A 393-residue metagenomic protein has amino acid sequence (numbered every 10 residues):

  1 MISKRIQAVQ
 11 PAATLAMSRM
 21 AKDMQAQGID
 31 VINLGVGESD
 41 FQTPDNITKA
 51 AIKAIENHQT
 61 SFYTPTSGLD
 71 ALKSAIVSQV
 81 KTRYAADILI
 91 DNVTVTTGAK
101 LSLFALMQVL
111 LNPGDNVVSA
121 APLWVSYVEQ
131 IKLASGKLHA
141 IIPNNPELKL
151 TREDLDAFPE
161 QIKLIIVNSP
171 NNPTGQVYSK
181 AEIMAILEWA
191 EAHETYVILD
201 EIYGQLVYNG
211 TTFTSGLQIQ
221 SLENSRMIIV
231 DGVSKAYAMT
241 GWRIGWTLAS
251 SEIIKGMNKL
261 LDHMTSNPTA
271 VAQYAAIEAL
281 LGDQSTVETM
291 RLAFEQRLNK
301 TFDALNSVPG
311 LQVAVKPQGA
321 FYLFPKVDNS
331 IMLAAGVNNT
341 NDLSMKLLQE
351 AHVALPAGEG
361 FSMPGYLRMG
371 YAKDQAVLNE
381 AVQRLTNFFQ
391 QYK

Functional and structural regions predicted by a protein language model:
I2-T97, A105, A279-G282, Q391-K393: N-terminal small-domain helix-loop-helix segment of the aminotransferase-like
V31-N33, Q312-Q318, G358-G360: Short beta-strand
T82, G336-N338, D342-L355, E359-K393: PLP-dependent enzyme catalytic core of the Aspartate aminotransferase-like
D91, Q108-S169, K180: PLP-dependent aminotransferase-like
G136, A192-Y196, N224-S225: A short helix->loop->beta-strand "cap" motif at the edges of active sites that frequently abuts
P143-T211: Active-site phosphate-binding strand-loop segment of PLP-dependent enzymes
Q220-E295, N299-N306, F389: Conserved core segment of the aminotransferase class I/II
I277, L292-F302, A314-S330, G365: Conserved glycine-rich beta-strand-loop-beta hairpin in the small C-terminal domain of fold type I
